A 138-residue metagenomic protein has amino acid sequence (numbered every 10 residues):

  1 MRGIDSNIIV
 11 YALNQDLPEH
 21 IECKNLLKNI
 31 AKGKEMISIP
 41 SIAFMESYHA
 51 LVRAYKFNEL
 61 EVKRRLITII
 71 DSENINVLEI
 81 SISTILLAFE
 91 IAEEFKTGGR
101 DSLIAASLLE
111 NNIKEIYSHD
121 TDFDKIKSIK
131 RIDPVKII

Functional and structural regions predicted by a protein language model:
M1, A105-A106, E110-I138: Acidic, PIN/NYN-like endoribonuclease modules and their adjacent C-terminal/linker elements
M1-I39, F57-R64, I138: Short, well-structured N-terminal submotif of metal-dependent ribonuclease cores
I4, S38-I39, E79, G99 (+1 more regions): Short beta-strand scaffold positions
I8, A43, T84, L103-I104 (+1 more regions): Alpha-helix capping/helix-boundary segments
Y11-L13, A50, I126: Residues that scaffold the ATP/ADP-binding catalytic core of kinase and kinase-like folds
G33-K34, S72-E73, I126: Structured helix-beta-strand junction loops
I75-E115: Active-site neighborhoods of divalent-metal-dependent phosphate/nucleic-acid chemistry enzymes
